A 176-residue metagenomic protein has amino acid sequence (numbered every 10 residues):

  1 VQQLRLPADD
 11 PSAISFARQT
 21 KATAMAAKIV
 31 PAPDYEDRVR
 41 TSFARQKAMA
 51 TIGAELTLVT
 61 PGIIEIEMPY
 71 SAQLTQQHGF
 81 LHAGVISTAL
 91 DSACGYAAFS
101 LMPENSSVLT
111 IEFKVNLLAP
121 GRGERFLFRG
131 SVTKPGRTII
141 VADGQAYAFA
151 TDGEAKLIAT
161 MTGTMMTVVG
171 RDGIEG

Functional and structural regions predicted by a protein language model:
Q3-L4: Cationic, low-complexity basic patches in intrinsically disordered or flexible, solvent-exposed regions
I14-E67: Non-catalytic linker/capping segments at the edges of enzyme domains
M25-D34, P120-G176: HotDog/MaoC-like acyl-thioester-processing domains
A50-I52, G62-I64, S107-F113, E124-F126 (+1 more regions): A generic structural signal for short beta-strands and their flanking turns/coil linkers
V59-G62, P103, R122, R137: Short strand-connecting beta-turns/loops that link adjacent beta-strands
P69-A93: Hot-dog-fold acyl-thioester-processing enzymes
Y96-L127, V132: Hydrophobic beta-strand-centered segment that forms part of the acyl-chain substrate-binding groove
